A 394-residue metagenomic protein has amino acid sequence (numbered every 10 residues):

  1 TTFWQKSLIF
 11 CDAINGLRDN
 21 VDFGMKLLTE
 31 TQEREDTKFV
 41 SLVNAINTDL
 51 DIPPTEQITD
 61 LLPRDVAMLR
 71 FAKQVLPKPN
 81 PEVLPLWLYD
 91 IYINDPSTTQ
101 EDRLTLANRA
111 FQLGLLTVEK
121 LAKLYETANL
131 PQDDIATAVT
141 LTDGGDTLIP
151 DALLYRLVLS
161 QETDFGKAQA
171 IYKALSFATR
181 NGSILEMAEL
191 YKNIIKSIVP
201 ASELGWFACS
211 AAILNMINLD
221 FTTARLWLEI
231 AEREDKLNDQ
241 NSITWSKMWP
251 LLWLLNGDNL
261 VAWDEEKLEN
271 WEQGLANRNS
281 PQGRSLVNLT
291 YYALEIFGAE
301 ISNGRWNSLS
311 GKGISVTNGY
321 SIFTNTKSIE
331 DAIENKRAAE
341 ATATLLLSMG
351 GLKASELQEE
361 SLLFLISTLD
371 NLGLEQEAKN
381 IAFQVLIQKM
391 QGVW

Functional and structural regions predicted by a protein language model:
T1-W394: Alpha-helical solenoid repeat scaffolds
